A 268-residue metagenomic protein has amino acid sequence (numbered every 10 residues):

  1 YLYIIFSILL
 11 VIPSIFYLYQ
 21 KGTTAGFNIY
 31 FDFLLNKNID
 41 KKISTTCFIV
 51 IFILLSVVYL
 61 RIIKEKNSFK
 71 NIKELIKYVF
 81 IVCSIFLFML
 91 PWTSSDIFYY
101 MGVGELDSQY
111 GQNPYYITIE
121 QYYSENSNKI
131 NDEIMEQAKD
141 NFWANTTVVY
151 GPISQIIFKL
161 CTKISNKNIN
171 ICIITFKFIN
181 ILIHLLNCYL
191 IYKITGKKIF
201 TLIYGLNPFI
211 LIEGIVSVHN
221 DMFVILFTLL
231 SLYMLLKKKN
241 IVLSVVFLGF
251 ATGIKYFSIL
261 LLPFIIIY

Functional and structural regions predicted by a protein language model:
Y1-I12, L18-F88: Start-transfer (signal-anchor) and selected internal transmembrane alpha helices of multi-pass inner/ER membrane
F48-L55, M101-G102, H184, N220-S231 (+1 more regions): Hydrophobic core segments of transmembrane alpha-helices in multi-pass, intramembrane catalytic enzymes
I53-K64, C172-K198, I225-L226: Transmembrane-helix motifs of polytopic, lipid-linked glycan transferases
N71-T175: Intramembrane catalytic core of multi-pass membrane enzymes that act on lipidic substrates
I72-E74, I191-L211: Transmembrane-helix signature of polytopic, membrane-embedded enzymes that assemble or transfer cell-envelope glycans
L87, I169-I173, K177, H184 (+1 more regions): Aromatic- and kink-enriched transmembrane "portal" helix at the membrane-lumen/periplasm boundary that abuts
Y189-L190, F223-N240: Specific aromatic-rich, kink-prone transmembrane helix
L211-G214, S231-M234, I241-I266: Membrane-interface alpha helices of multi-pass inner-membrane proteins
